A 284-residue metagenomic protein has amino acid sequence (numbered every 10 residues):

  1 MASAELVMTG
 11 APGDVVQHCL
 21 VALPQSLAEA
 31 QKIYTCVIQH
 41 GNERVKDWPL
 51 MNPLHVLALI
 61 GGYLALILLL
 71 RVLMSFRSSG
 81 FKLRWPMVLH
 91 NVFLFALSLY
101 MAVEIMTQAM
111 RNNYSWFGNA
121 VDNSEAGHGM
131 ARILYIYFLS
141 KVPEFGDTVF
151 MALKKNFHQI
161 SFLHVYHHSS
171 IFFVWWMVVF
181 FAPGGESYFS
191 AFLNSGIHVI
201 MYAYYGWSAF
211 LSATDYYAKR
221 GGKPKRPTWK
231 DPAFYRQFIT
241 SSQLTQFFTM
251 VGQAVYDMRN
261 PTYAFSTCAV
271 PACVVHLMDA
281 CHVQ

Functional and structural regions predicted by a protein language model:
M1-W48, R71-G80: Transit-peptide-like, low-complexity N-terminal presequences and other terminal intrinsically disordered regions
S3-L27, Q108-N123, K219-K223, T267-C273: Interhelical loop segments of eukaryotic multi-pass membrane proteins
S26, L64-S79, Y100-N119, A203-A218 (+1 more regions): Juxtamembrane interfacial secondary-structure elements that flank transmembrane helices in multi-pass membrane proteins
T35-N52, F117-L134, A264, C268-V270: Juxtamembrane membrane-interface segments at transmembrane-helix boundaries in membrane proteins
L50-G61, G80-M101, M130-Y137, Q159-I171 (+3 more regions): Transmembrane alpha-helices of multi-pass eukaryotic membrane proteins
L66-N91, D147-Y166, G206-S242: Helix-loop boundary elements of multi-pass alpha-helical membrane proteins
F93-T107, S140-F150, H167-S170, V174-M177 (+3 more regions): Membrane-embedded alpha-helical transmembrane segments of multi-pass integral membrane proteins
S187-Q284: C-terminal transmembrane module of eukaryotic multi-pass membrane proteins
